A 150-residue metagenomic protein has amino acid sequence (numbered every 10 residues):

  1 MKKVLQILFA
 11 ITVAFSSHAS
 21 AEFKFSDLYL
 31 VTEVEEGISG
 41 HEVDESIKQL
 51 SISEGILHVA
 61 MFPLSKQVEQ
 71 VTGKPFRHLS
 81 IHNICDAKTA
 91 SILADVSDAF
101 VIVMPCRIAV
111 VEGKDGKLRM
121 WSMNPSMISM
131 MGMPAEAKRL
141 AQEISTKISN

Functional and structural regions predicted by a protein language model:
K2-A10: Sec-dependent signal peptide recognition, specifically the positively charged N-region followed immediately by
A14-H18: N-terminal signal peptide c-region/cleavage motif recognized by signal peptidases
A21-E54, F62: Terminal, regulation- and interaction-focused segments at domain boundaries
E36-D44, P75, P134-A141: Solvent-exposed, acidic/flexible segments
I47, F62, D86-K88, K114 (+1 more regions): A mature extracytoplasmic/lumenal domain signature
E54-I56, A60-C106: Compact, glycine-rich, soluble single-domain proteins
R107-M133: Beta-strand/loop substructures that line and gate deep hydrophobic ligand-binding cavities in soluble
P125-N150: C-terminal partner/receptor-binding element of secreted or periplasmic proteins
